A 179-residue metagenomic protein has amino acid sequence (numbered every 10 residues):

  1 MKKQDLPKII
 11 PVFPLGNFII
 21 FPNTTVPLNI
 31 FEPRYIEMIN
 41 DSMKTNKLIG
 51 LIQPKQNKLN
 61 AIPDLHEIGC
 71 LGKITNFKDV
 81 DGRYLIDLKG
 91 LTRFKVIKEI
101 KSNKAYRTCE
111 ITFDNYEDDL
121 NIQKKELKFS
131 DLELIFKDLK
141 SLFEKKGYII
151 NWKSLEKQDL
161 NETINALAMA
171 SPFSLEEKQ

Functional and structural regions predicted by a protein language model:
M1-Q179: N-terminal low-complexity, acidic/polar interaction/targeting segments
